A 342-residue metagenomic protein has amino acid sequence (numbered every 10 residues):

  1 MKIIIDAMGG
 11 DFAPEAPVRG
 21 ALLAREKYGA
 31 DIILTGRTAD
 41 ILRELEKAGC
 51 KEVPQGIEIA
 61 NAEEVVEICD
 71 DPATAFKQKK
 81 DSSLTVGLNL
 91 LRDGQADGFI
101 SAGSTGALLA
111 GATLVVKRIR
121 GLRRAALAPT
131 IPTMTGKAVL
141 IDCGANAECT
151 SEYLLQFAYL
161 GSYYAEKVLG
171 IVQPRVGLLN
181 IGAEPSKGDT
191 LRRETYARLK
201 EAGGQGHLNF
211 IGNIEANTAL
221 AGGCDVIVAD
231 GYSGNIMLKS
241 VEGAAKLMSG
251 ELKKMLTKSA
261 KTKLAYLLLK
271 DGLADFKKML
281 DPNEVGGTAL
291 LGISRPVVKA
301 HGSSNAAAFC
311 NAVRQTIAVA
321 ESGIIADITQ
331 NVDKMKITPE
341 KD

Functional and structural regions predicted by a protein language model:
M1-R43: N-terminal phosphate-binding or glycine-rich loops at protein starts, especially the Walker A/P-loop of NTPases
I3-E15, A145-L155, K299-S304: Short, glycine-rich nucleotide/cofactor-binding loops
D6, T35-G36, E58-A60, S101-G103 (+6 more regions): Short beta-strand segments
F12-P17, D81-G94, G98-A112, I119 (+6 more regions): Short glycine/serine/threonine-rich phosphate/pyrophosphate-binding segments that cradle anionic phosphate groups
E15-A16, Y28-I33, T38-A39, A147-A216 (+1 more regions): Glycine-rich phosphate/diphosphate-binding loop of Rossmann-like nucleotide-binding domains
C50-A96: Phosphate/nucleotide-donor binding subsite
L90-L109, K187, R192-R198, A202-D275: Glycine-rich phosphate-binding loop
T113-L127, P132-L140, G223-I227, G231-K341: Glycine-rich phosphate/nucleotide-binding loop
